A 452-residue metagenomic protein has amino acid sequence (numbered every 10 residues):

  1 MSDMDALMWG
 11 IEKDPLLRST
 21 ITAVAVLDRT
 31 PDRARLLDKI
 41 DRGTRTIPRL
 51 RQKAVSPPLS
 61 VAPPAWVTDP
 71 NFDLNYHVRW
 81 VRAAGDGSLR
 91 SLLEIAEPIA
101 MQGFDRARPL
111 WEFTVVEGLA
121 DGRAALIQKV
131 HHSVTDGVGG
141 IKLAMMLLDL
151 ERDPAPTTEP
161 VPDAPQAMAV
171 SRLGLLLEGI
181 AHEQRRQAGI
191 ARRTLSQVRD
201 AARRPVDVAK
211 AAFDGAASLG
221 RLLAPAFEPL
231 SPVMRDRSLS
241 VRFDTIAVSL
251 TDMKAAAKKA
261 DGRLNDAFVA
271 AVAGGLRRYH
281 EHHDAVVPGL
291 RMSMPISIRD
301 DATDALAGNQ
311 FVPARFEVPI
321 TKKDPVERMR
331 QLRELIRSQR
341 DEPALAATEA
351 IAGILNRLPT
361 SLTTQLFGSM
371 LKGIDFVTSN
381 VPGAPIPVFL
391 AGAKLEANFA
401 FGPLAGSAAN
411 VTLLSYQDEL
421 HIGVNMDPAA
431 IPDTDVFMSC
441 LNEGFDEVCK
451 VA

Functional and structural regions predicted by a protein language model:
M1-D5, K13, T20-S407, V411-A452: Soluble acyl-CoA-dependent acyltransferase catalytic core bearing the H(X)4D motif
